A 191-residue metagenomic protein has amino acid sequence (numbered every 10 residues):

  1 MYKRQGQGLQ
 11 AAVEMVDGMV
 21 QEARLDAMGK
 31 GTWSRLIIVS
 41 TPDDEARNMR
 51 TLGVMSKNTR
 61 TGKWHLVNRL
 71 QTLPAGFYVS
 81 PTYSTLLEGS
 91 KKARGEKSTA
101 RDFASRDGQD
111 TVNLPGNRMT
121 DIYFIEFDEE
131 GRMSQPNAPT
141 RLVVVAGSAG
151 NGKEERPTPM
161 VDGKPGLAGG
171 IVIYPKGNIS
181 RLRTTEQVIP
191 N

Functional and structural regions predicted by a protein language model:
K3-L25, G29, W33, I38-N191: N-terminal helix-rich module
